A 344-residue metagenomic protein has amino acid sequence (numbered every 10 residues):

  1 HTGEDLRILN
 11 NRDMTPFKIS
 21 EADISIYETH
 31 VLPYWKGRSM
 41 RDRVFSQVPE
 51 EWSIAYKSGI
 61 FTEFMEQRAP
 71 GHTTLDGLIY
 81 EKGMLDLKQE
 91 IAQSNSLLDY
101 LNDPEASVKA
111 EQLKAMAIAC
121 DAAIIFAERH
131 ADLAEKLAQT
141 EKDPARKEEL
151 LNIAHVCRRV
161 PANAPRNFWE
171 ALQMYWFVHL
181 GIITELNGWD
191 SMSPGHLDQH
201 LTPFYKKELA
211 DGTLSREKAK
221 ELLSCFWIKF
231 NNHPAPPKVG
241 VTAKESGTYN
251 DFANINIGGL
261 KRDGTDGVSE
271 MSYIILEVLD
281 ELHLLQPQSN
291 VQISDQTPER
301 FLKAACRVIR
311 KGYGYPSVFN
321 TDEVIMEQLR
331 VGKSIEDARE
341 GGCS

Functional and structural regions predicted by a protein language model:
H1-M116, A145-S344: Conserved catalytic cores of very large enzyme subunits
K114-I125: Extended non-globular scaffold/tether segments
A123-A127, H196-L197: Helix-boundary capping/turn motifs
I124, A131, E135-A138, K147 (+2 more regions): Heptad-repeat amphipathic alpha-helical coiled-coil interaction surface used for oligomerization/assembly
L137-Q139, K207-E208: Hydrophobic side-chain positions on well-ordered alpha-helices, corresponding to helix-helix packing/interface faces
